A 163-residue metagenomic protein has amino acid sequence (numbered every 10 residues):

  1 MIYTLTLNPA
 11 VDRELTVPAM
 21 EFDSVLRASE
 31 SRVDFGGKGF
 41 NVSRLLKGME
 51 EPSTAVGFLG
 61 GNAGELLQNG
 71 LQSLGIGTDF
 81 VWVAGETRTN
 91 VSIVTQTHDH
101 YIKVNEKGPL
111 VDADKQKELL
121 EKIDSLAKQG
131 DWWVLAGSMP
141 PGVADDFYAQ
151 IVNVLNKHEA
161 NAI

Functional and structural regions predicted by a protein language model:
M1-V56, G64-L66: Glycine-rich phosphate/adenosyl-contacting loop at the front of the ribokinase-like
Y3, T54-V56, D79, V134 (+1 more regions): A structural signal for isolated positions on well-ordered beta-strands in alpha/beta enzyme cores
N8-A10, H98, K107-P109, S138-P141: Short glycine-rich anion-binding loops that position phosphate/pyrophosphate groups of nucleotides and phosphorylated
S24, G48-D131: Conserved N-terminal subdomain of the carbohydrate kinase-like
V25-S29, K107, A136-G137: Short, basic, glycine/proline-bearing loop/turn elements
S31-V33, P109-A113, H158-N161: Short, flexible loop segments at the rims of nucleotide/cofactor-binding pockets, characterized by
W132-I163: Conserved beta-alpha-beta core of the PfkB/ribokinase-like small-molecule kinase fold
